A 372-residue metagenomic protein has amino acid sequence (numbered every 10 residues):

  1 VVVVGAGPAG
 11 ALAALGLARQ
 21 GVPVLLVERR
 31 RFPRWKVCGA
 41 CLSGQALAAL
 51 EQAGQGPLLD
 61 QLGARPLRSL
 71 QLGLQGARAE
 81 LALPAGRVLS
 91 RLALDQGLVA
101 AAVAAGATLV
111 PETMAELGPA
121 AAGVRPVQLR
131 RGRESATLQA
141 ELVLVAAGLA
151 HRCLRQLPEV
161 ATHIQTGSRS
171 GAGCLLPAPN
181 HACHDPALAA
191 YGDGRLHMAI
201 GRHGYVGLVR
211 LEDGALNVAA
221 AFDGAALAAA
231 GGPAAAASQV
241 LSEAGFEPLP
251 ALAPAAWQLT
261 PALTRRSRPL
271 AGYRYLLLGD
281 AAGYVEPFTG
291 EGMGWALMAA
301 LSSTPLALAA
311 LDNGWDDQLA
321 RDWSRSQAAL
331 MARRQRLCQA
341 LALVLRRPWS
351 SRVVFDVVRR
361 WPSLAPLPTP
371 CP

Functional and structural regions predicted by a protein language model:
V1-A9: Beta1/beta-strand and adjacent pyrophosphate-binding region of the FAD-binding site in flavoprotein oxidoreductases
A6, L15-C38: Glycine-rich FAD pyrophosphate-binding loop
A9, F32, A150: Conserved Rossmann-like nucleotide-cofactor binding loop
R31-E51: Conserved N-terminal glycine-rich FAD pyrophosphate-binding loop of Rossmann-like flavoproteins
A46-V99: A conserved beta-strand/loop capping segment in the N-terminal third of enzymes that catalyze redox or closely related
V88, A226-T304, W315: FAD/FMN-dependent oxidoreductases across multiple families
A101-L249: Predominantly flavin-linked oxidoreductase catalytic cores and closely associated redox partners
P305-P372: C-terminal helical "tail/cap" subdomain of flavin- and related membrane-associated enzymes
